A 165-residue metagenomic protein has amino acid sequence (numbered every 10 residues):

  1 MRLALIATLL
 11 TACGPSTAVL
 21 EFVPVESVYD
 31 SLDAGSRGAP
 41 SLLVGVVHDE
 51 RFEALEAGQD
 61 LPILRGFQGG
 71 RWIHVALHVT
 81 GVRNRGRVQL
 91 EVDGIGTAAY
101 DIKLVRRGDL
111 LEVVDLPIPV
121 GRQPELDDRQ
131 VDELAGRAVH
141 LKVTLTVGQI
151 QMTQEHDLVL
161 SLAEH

Functional and structural regions predicted by a protein language model:
M1-I6: Sec-dependent signal peptide recognition, specifically the positively charged N-region followed immediately by
L10-A12: C-terminal motif of bacterial Sec signal peptides marking the signal peptidase cleavage site
G14-T17: Bacterial signal peptide processing site
F22-F52: Post-signal peptide N-terminal segment of mature Sec-exported envelope proteins
D60-R87: Contiguous beta-strand segments within globular domains
G81, K103-H140, V147-Q149: Short, solvent-exposed, Trp/other aromatic-anchored flexible loops in extracytoplasmic proteins
G86-K103: Extended low-complexity, serine/threonine- and proline-enriched intrinsically disordered segments
I150-H165: Short beta-strand elements
